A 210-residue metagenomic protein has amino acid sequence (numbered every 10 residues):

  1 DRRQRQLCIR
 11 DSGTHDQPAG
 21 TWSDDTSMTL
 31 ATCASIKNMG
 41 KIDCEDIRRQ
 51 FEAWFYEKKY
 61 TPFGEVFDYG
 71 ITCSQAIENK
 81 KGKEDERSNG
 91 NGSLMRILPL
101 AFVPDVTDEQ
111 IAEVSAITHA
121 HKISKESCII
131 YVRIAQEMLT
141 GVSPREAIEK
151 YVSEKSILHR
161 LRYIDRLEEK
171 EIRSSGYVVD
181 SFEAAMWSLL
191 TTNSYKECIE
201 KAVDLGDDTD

Functional and structural regions predicted by a protein language model:
D1-I9: Single conserved hydrophobic/aromatic residue that forms the stacking wall/gate of nucleotide- or nucleobase-binding
R10-T14, E113: The feature captures the short pre-catalytic strand/loop hairpin that immediately precedes and shapes the active-site
D25: Short, conserved phosphate/pyrophosphate- and ester-handling motifs at nucleotide-, phospho-/glycolipid
M28-K37: Active-site SXXK
L30, E45, R49-T192, C198-L205: Amphipathic alpha-helical interface segments
D210: Conserved catalytic/binding loops enriched for acidic/polar residues
